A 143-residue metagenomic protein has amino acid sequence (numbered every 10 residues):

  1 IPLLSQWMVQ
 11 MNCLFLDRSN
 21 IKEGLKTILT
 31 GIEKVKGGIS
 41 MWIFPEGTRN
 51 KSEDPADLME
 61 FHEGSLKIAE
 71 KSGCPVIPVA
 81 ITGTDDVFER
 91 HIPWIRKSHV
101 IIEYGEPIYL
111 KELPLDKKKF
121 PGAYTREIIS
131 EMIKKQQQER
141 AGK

Functional and structural regions predicted by a protein language model:
I1-I21: Catalytic core of membrane glycerolipid acyltransferases/transacylases, capturing the structured, soluble-facing
L25-K143: Non-catalytic C-terminal accessory region of glycerolipid acyltransferases and related lyso-lipid remodeling enzymes
